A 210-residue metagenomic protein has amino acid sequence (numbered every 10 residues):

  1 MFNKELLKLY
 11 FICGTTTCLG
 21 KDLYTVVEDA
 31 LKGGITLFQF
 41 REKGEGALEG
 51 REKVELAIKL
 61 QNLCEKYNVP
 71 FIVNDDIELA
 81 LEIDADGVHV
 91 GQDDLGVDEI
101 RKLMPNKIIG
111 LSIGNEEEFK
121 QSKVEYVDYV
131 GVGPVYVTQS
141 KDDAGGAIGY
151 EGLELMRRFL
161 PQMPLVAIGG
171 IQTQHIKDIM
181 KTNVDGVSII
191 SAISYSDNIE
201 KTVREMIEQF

Functional and structural regions predicted by a protein language model:
M1-G87, D94, K102-Y129, I148 (+5 more regions): Conserved N-terminal beta1-alpha1 strand-loop-helix module at the mouth
S140-D142: Glycine/threonine-rich flexible loop motifs
G145: Glycine-rich ATP-lid loops
